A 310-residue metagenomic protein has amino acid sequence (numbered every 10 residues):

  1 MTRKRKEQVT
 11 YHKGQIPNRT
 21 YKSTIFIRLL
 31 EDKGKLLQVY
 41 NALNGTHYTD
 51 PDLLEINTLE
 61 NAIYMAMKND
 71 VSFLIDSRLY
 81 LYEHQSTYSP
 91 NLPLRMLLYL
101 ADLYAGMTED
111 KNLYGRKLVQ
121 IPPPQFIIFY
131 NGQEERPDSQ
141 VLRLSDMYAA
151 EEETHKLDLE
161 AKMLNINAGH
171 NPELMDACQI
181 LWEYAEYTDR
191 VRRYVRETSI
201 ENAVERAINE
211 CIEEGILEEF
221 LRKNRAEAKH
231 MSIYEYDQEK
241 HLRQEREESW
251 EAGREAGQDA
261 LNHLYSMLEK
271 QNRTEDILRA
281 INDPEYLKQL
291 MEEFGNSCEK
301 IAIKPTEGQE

Functional and structural regions predicted by a protein language model:
M1-E310: Elongated, amphipathic alpha-helical interaction scaffolds
